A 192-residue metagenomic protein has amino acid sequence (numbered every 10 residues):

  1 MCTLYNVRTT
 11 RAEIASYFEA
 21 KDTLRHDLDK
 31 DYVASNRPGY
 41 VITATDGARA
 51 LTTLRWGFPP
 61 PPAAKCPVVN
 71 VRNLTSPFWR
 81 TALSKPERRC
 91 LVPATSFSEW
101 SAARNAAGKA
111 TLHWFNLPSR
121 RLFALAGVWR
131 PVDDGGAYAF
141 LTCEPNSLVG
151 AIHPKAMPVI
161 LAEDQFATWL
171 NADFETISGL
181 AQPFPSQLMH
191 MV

Functional and structural regions predicted by a protein language model:
M1-V192: Short linear sequence motif anchored by a di-proline
